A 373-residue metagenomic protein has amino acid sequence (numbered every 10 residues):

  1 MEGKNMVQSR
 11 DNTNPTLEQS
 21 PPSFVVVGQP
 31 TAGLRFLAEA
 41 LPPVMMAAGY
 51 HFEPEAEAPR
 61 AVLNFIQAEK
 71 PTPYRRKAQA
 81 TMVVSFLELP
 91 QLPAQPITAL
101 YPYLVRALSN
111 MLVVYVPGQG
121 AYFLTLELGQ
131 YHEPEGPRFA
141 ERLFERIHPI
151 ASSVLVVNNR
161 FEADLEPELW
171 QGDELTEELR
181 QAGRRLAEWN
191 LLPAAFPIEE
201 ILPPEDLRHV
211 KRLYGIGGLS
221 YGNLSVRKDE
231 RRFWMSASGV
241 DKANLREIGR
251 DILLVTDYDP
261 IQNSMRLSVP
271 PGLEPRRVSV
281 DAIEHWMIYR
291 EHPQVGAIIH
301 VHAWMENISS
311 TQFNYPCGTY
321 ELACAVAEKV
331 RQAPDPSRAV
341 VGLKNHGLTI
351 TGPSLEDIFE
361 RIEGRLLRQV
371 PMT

Functional and structural regions predicted by a protein language model:
E2-V280, L366-T373: Long, non-catalytic terminal segments
N14-L17, F52, A303-W304, I308 (+1 more regions): Short, flexible, solvent-exposed loop/turn segments with mixed acidic/basic and small polar residues
N64, P73-R76, V84-S85, P90-Q95 (+1 more regions): Active-site beta-strand/loop microenvironment that shapes enzyme catalytic pockets
V226, H300-W304, H346: Histidine-centered divalent metal-coordination motifs
W234-M235, I298-H300, G342: A structural signal for short, well-ordered beta-strand segments and their strand-loop junctions that often border
S238, L245-G249, S309-F313, P353-S354 (+1 more regions): A short secondary-structure junction signal
S238-V240, A303, G347, S354: Active-site metal-binding loops of divalent metal-dependent hydrolases
V269-H292, P316-L343, G347-R361, T373: NAD(P)-dependent dehydrogenase/reductase Rossmann-like domain
